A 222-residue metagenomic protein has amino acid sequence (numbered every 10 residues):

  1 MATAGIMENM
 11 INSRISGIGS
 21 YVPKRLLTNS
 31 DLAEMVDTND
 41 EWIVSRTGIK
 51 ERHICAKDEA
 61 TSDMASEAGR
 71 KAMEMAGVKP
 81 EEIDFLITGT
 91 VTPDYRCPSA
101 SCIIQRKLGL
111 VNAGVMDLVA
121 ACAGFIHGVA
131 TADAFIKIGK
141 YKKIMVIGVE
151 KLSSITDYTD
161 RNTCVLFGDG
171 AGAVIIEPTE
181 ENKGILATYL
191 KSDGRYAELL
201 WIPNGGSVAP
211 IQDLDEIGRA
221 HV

Functional and structural regions predicted by a protein language model:
A2-K57, D160-R219: Condensing-enzyme catalytic core mediating Claisen C-C bond formation in acyl metabolism
I15-G17, I43, A72, L86 (+3 more regions): Conserved small-residue
Y21, G89-D94, A120-F125, G148-S153 (+1 more regions): Acidic, glycine-rich active-site loops and adjacent beta-strand->loop/helix elements that engage anionic groups
V44-D63, T90-I144: Conserved catalytic cysteine-centered active-site region of acyl-thioester-dependent Claisen-condensing enzymes
A68-D84: Phosphate/pyrophosphate-binding loops at sites that engage ATP/ADP/AMP, CoA/4′-phosphopantetheine, polyphosphate
K137-A171: Flexible, glycine-rich active-site loops centered on histidine and acidic residues that chelate a metal or position
